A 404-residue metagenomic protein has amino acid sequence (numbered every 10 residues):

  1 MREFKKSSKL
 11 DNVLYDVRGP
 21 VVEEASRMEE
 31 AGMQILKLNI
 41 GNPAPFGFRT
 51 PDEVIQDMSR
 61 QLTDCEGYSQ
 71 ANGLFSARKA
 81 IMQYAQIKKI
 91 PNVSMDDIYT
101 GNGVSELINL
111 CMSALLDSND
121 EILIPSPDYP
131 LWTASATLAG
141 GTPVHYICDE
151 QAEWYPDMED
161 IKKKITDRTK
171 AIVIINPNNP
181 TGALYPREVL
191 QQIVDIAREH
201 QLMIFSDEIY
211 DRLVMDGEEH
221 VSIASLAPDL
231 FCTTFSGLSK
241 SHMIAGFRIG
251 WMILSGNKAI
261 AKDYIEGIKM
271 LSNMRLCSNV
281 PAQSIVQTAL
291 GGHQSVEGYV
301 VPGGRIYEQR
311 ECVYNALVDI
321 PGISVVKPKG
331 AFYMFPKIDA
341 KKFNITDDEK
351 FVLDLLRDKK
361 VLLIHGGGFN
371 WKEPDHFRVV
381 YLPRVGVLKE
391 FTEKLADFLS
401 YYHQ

Functional and structural regions predicted by a protein language model:
R2-K6, D11-G103, L110, C277 (+2 more regions): N-terminal small-domain helix-loop-helix segment of the aminotransferase-like
A31, A139, E199-H200, L230 (+2 more regions): Helix C-cap/helix->beta junction micro-motif
I87, K162-K163, N344-T346, D354-L363 (+1 more regions): PLP-dependent enzyme catalytic core of the Aspartate aminotransferase-like
A114-A136: Conserved PLP-anchoring active-site segment centered on the Schiff-base-forming lysine
L138-V144: A short helix-loop-beta submotif of the ANL/AMP-binding
V144, D149-E219: Active-site phosphate-binding strand-loop segment of PLP-dependent enzymes
S225-G304, Y314-N315, L399-S400: Conserved core segment of the aminotransferase class I/II
Q287, G303-L317, V325-D339: Conserved glycine-rich beta-strand-loop-beta hairpin in the small C-terminal domain of fold type I
